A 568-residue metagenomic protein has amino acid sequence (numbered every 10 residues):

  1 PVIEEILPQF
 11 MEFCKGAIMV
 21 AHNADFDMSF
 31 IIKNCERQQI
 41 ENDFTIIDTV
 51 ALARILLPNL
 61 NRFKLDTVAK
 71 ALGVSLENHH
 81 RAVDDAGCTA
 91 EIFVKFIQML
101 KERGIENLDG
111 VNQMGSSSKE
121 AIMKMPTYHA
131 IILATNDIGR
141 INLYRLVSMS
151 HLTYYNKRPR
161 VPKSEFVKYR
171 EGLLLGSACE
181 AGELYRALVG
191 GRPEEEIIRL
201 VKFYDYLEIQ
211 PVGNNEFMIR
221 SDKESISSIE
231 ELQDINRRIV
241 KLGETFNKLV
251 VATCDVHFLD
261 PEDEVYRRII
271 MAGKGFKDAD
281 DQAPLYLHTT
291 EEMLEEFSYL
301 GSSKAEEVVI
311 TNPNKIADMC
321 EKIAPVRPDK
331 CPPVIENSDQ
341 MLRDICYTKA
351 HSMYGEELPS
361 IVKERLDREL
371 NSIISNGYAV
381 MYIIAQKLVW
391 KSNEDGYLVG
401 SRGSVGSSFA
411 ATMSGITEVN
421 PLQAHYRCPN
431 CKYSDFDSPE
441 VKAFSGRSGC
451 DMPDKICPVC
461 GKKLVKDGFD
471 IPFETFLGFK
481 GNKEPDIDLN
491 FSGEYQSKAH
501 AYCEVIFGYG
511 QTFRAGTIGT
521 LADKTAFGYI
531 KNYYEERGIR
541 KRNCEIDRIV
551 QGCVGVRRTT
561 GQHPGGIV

Functional and structural regions predicted by a protein language model:
V2-K15: Catalytic-core regions of hydrolytic enzymes
E12, A24-D25, S29-Q562, G566-V568: Phosphodiester-processing cores and adjacent nucleic acid-binding clamps
